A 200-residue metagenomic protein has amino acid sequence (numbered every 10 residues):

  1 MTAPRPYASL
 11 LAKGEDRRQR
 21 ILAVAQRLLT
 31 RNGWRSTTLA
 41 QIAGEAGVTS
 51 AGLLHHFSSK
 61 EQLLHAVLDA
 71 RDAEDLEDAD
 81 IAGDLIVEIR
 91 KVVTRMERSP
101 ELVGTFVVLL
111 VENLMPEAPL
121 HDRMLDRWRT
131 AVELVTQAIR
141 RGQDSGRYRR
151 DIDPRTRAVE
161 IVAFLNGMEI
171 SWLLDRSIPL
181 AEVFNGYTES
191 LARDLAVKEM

Functional and structural regions predicted by a protein language model:
M1-D16, E199-M200: N-terminal intrinsically disordered/low-complexity leader segments
T2, D16-R20, V24-Q62, A66: Helix-turn-helix
R17, K60, V67, R71 (+3 more regions): Hydrophobic/aromatic residues within well-ordered alpha-helical segments
R18-Q19, Q26, T30, H65 (+5 more regions): Solvent-exposed, non-membrane alpha-helical residues enriched in polar/charged side chains
V24-R31, D78, T105, E112 (+1 more regions): Solvent-exposed, amphipathic alpha-helical segments
S58-Q62, D80, E97, E101 (+3 more regions): Residues in soluble alpha-helical coiled-coils and helical-bundle/repeat scaffolds
A66, L76-T105, P154-I161, F184: Hydrophobic alpha-helical connector segments
G104, V108, E117-R129, Q143-L191 (+1 more regions): Hydrophobic/aromatic-rich alpha-helical bundle segments in the mid-to-C-terminal region
